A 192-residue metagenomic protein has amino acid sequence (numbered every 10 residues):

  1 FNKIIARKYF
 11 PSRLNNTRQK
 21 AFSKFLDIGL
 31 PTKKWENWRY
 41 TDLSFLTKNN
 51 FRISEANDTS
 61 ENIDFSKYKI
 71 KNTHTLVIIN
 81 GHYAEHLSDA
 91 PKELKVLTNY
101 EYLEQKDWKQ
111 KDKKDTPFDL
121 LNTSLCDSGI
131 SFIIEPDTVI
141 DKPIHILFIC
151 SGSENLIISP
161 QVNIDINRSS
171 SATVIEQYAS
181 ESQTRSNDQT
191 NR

Functional and structural regions predicted by a protein language model:
F1-R192: Glycine-rich and polybasic anion-binding loops at the starts of cofactor/ligand-binding domains
